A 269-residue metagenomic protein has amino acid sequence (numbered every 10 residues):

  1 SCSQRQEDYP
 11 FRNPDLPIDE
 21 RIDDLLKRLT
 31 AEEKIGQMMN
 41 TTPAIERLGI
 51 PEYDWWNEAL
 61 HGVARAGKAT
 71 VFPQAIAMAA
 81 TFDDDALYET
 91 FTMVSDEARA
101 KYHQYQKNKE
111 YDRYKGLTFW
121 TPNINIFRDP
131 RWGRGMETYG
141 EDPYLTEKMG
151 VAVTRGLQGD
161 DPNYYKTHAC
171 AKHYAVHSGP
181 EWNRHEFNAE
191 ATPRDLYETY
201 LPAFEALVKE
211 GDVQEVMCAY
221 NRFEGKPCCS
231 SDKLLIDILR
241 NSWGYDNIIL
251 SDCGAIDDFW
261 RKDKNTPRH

Functional and structural regions predicted by a protein language model:
C2-H269: Glycoside hydrolase catalytic-domain context in secreted enzymes
